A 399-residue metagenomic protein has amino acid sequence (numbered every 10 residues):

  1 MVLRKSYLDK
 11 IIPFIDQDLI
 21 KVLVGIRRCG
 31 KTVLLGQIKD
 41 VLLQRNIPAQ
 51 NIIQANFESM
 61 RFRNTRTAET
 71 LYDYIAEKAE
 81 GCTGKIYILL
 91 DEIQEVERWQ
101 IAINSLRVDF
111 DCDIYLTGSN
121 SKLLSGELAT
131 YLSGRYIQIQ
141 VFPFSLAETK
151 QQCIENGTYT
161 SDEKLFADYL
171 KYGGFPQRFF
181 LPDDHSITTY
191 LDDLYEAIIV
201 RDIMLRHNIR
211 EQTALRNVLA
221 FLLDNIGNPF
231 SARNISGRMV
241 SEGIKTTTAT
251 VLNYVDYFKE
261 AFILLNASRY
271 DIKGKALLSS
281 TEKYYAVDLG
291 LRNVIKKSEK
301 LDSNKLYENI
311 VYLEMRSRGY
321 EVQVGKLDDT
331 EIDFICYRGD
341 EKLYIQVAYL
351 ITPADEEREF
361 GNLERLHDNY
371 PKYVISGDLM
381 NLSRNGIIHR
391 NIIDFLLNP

Functional and structural regions predicted by a protein language model:
V2-D16: Pre-Walker A adenine-sensing motif
L23: Hydrophobic anchor at the beta1->P-loop junction of P-loop NTPases
K31: Conserved lysine of the Walker
L34, I38: Hydrophobic positions on the alpha1 helix immediately C-terminal to the Walker A/P-loop
N51, D184-K342: Accessory nucleic acid-recognition modules appended to NTPase machines
Q54-G84: Short glycine-rich substrate-engagement loop in P-loop NTPases that contacts/grips substrate
S119-S121, S125-P229: Interdomain motor-coupling "hinge/lid" segment immediately C-terminal to the ATP-binding subdomain of NTP-driven enzymes
G325, Y349-I393: Catalytic cores of nucleic-acid endonucleases
